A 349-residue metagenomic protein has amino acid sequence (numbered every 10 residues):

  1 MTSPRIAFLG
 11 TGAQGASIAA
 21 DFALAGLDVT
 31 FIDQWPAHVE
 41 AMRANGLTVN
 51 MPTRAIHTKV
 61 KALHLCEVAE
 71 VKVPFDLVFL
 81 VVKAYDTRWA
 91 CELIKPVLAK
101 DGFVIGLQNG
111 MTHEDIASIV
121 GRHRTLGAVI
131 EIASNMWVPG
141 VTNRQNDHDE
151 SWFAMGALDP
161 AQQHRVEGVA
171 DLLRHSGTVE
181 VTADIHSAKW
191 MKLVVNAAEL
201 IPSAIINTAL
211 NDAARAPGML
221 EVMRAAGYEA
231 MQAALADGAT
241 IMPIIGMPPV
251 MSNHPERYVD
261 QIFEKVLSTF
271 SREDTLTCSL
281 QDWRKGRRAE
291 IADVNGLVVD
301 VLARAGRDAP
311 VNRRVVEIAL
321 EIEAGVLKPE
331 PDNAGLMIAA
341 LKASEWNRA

Functional and structural regions predicted by a protein language model:
M1-R54: NAD(P)+-binding Rossmann beta1-loop-alpha1 motif at the extreme N-terminus of oxidoreductases
P4, D76, S151: Nucleotide donor/acceptor-binding cores
P52-H57, G156: Active-site-adjacent segment of FAD-dependent monooxygenases/related oxidoreductases
I56-N143: Rossmann-like NAD(P)(H) cofactor-binding subdomain of soluble oxidoreductases
P96-V97, I119-R124, V141-M247: Internal alpha-helical scaffold of NAD(P)-dependent oxidoreductase catalytic cores
R224-A349: NAD(P)-dependent Rossmann-like dehydrogenase/reductase catalytic/cofactor-binding core
